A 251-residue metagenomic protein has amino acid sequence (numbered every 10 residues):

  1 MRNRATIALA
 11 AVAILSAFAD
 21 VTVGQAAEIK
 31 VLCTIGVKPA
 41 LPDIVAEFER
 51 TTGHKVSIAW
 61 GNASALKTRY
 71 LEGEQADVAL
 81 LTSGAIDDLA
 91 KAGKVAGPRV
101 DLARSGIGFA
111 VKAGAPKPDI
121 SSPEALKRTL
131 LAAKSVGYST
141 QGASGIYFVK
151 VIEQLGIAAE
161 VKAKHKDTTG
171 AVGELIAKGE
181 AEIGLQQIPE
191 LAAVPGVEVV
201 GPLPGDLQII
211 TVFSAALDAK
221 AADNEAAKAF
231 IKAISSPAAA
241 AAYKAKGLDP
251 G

Functional and structural regions predicted by a protein language model:
M1-R4: Positively charged n-region of N-terminal signal peptides that target proteins for export
A8-D20: Bacterial N-terminal signal peptides
G24-E74, L80-G93, G97-S105, V111-G251: Exported/periplasmic ABC-transporter solute-binding proteins
